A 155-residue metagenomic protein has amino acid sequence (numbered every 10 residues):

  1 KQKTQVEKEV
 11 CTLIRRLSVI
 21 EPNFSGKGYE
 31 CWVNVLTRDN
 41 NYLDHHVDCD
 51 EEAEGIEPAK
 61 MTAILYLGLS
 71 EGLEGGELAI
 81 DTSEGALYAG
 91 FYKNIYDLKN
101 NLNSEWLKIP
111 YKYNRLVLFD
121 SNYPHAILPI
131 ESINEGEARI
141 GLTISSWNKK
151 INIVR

Functional and structural regions predicted by a protein language model:
K1-K8: Non-heme Fe(II)-dependent double-stranded beta-helix
K3, L13, Y96-K99: Short hydrophobic/aromatic-rich motifs at helix boundaries and adjacent loops
C11-I14, E30: A general structural signal for well-ordered alpha-helical packing
L13-P22, L67: Active-site helix/loop of acyl-thioester processing domains in fatty-acid/polyketide metabolism, spanning hotdog-fold
N23-E30, N34-R155: Catalytic core of non-heme Fe(II) oxygenases with the double-stranded beta-helix
